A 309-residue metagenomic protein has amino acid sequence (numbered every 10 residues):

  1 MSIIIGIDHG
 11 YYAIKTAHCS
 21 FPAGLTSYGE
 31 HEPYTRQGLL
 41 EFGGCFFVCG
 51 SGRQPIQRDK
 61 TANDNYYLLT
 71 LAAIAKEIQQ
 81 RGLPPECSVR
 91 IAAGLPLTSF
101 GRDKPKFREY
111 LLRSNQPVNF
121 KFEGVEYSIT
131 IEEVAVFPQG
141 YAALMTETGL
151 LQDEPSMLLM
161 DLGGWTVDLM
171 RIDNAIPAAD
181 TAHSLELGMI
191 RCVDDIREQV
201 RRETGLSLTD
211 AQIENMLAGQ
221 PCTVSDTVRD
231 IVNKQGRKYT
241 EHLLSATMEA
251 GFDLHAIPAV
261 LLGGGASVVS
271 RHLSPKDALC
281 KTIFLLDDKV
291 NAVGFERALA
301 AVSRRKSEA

Functional and structural regions predicted by a protein language model:
M1-M157, I176-R191, E203, D210-A309: Nucleotide/phosphate-binding catalytic cleft detector across ATP-hydrolyzing and phosphate-transferring enzymes
T16, L169-R171: Conserved blade-register residue in beta-propeller folds
L162-D168: Ser/Thr-glycine-rich phosphate-binding loops at phosphate-binding pockets of nucleotides, nucleotide cofactors
